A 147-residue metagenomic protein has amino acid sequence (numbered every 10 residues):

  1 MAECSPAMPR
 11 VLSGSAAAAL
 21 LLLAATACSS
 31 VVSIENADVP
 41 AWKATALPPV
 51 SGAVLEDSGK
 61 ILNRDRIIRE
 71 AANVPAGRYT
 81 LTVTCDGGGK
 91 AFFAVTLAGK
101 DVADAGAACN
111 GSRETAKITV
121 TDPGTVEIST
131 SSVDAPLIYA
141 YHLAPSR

Functional and structural regions predicted by a protein language model:
M1-C28: Sec-dependent bacterial lipoprotein signal peptides
S29-A71: Transition segment at domain starts
A53-L55, G99-G106: Surface-exposed loop/edge segments in extracytoplasmic proteins
K60-I61, A105-C109: Short beta-strand segments within Ig-like beta-sandwich modules, predominantly Fibronectin type-III
I61, I68-R78, K117-P123: Extracellular and analogous surface-interaction loops
N73, T84-G87, T130-S132: Non-cytosolic beta-sheet module surface loops
R78-L81, I118-A140, R147: Noncatalytic modules at the cell exterior or secretory-pathway interfaces, chiefly beta-strand-rich lectin/adhesion
G89-A103, H142: Short, surface-exposed beta-strand/strand-loop-strand elements in extracellular ectodomains
